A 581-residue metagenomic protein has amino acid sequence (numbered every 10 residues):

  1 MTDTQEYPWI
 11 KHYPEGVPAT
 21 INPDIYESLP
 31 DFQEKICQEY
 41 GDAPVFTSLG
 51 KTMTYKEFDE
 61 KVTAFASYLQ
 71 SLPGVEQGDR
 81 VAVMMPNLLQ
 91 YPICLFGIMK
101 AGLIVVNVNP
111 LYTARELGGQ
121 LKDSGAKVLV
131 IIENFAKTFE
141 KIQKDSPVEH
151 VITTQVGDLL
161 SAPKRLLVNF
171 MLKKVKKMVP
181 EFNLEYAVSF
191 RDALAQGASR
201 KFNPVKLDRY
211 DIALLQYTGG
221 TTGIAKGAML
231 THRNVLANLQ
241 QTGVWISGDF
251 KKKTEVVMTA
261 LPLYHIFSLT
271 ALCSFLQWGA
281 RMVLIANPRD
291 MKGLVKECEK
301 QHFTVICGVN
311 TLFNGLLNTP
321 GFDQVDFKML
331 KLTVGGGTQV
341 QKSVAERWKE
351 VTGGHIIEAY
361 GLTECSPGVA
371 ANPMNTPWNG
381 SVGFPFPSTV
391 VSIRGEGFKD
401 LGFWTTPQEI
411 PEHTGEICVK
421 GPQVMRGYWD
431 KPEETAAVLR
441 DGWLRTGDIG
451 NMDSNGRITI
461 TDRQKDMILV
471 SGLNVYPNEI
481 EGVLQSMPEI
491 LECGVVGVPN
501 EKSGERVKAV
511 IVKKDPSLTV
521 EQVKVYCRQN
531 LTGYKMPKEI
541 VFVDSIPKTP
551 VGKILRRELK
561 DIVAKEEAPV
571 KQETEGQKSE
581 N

Functional and structural regions predicted by a protein language model:
Y7-E15, D31-T54: AMP-dependent adenylate-forming
I25, D42-E76, A82-L88, P92-F96 (+1 more regions): Conserved AMP-binding/adenylate-forming core of the ANL superfamily
L72-E76, G197-Y210, L215-M258, T270 (+1 more regions): Conserved adenylate-forming
G119, G421, R426-G427, E434-A437 (+4 more regions): AMP-binding/adenylate-forming catalytic core of the ANL superfamily
E140-R209: ANL superfamily adenylate-forming
L236-V256, Y264-V305, T319: Conserved AMP-binding/adenylation subdomain of ANL enzymes
A280, K300-C307, L317-W378, V390: Gly/Ser/Thr-rich phosphate-binding loop
F384-S388, E396-A437, V475: Conserved ATP/PPi-binding loop(s) of AMP-dependent carboxylate-activating enzymes
